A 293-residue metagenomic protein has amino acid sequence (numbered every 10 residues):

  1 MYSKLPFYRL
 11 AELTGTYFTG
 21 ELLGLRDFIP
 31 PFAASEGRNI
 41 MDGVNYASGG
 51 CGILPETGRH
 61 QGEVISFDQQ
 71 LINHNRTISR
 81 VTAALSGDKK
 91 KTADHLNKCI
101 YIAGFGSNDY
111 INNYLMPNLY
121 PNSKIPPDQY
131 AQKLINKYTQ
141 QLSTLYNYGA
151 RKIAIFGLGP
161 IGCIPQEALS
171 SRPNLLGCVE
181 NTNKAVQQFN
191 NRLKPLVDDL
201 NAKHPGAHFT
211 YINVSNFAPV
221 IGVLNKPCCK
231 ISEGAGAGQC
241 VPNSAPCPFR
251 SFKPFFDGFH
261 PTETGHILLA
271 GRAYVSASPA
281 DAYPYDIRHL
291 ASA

Functional and structural regions predicted by a protein language model:
M1-A293: Conserved active-site regions of diverse hydrolases
